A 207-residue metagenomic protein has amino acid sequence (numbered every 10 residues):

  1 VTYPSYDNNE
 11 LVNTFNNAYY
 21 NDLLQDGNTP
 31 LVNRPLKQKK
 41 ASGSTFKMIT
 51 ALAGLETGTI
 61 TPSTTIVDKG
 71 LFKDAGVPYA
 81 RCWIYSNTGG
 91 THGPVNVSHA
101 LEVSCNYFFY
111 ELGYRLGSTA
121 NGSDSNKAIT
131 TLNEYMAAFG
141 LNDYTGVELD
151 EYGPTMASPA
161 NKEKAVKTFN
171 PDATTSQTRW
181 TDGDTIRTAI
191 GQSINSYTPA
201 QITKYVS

Functional and structural regions predicted by a protein language model:
V1-S44, I49-S207: Beta-lactam-recognizing serine transpeptidase/beta-lactamase-like catalytic domain environment
